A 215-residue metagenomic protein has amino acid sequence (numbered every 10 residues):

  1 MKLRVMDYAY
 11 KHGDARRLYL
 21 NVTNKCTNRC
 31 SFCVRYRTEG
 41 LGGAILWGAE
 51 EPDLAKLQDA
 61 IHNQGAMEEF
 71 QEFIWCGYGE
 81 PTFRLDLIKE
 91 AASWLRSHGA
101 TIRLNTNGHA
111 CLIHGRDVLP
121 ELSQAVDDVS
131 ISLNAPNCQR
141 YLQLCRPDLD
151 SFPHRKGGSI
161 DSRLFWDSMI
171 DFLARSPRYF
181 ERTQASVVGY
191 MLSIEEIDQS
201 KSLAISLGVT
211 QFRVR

Functional and structural regions predicted by a protein language model:
R4-D53: Canonical Radical SAM [4Fe-4S] cluster-binding loop centered on the CxxxCxxC motif and its immediate flanking residues
V5-D7, D59-H62, G115-L119: A generic local structural motif
H12-D14, G65-E69, S123-Q124: Flexible, charged surface loops at secondary-structure boundaries
A55-Y78: Short Fe-S-cluster ligation motifs
Y78-R215: Conserved AdoMet/S-adenosylmethionine-binding subsite of the radical SAM
